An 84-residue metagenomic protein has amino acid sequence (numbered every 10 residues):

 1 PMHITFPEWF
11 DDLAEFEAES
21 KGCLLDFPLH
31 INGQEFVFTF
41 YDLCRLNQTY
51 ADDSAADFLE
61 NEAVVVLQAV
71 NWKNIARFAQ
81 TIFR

Functional and structural regions predicted by a protein language model:
P1-F83: Short helix/strand-capping turn motifs
